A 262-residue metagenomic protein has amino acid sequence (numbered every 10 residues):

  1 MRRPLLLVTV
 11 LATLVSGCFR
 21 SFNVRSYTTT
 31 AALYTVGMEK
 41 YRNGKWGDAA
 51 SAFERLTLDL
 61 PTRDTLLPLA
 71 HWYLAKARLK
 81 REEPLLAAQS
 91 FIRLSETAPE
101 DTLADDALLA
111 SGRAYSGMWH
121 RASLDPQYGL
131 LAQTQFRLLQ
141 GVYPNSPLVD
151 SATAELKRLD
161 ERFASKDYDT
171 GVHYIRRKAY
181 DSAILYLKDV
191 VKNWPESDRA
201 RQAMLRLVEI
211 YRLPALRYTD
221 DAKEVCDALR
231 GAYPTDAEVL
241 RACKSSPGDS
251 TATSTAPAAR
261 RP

Functional and structural regions predicted by a protein language model:
M1-C18: Sec-dependent bacterial lipoprotein signal peptides
R2, C18-P262: Acidic, polar-rich low-complexity tracts and alpha-helical solenoid repeat scaffolds
